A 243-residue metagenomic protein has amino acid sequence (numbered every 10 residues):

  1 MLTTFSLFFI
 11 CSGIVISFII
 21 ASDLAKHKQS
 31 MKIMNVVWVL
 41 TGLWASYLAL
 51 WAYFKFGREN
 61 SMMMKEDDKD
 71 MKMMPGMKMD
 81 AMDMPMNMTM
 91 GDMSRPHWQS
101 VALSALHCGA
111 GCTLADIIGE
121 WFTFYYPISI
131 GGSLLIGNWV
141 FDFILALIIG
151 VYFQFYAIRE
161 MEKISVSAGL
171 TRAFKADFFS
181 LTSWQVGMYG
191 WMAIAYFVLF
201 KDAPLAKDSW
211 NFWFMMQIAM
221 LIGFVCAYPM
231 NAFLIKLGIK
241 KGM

Functional and structural regions predicted by a protein language model:
M1-S61, E66-M243: Alpha-helical membrane segments of multi-pass proteins
